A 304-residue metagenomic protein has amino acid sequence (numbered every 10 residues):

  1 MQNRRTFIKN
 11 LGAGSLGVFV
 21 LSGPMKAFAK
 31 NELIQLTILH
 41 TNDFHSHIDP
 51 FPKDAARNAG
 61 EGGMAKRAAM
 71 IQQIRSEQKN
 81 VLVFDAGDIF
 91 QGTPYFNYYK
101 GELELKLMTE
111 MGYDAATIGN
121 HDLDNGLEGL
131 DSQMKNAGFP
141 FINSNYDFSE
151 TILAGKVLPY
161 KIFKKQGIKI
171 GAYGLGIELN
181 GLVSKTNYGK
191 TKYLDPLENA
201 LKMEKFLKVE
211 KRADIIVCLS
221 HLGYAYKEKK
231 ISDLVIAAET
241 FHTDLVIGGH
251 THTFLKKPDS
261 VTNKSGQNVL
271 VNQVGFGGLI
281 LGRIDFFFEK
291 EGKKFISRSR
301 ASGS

Functional and structural regions predicted by a protein language model:
Q2-G303: Acidic, metal/ion-coordinating pockets
